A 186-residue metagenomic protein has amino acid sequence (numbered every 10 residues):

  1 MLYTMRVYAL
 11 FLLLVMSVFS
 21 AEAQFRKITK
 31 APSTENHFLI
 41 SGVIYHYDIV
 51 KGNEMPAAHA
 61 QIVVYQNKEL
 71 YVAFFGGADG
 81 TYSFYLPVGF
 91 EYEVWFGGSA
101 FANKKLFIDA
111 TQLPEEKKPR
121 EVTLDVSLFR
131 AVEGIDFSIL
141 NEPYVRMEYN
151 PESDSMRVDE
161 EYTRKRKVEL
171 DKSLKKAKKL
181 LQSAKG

Functional and structural regions predicted by a protein language model:
M1-Y8: Positively charged n-region of N-terminal signal peptides that target proteins for export
Y8-S17: Sec-dependent N-terminal signal peptides
A23-L39, Y45: Beta-strand-rich domain onsets/edges
Q24-A31, T111-D154: Extracellular beta-sheet/turn segments enriched in Thr/Pro/Gly and aliphatic residues
F38-I40, I49-N67, Y149-S153: Short, ordered, surface-exposed loop/turn motifs in non-cytosolic proteins
N67-T81: Short, acidic Ser/Thr/Gly-rich low-complexity loop/linker segments typical of extracellular and cell-surface proteins
S83-Y92, S99: Short Pro-Gly-centered beta-turn/loop motif in secreted/extracellular proteins
W95-T111: A short, solvent-exposed loop/turn motif at the edges and junctions of modular extracellular/periplasmic domains
